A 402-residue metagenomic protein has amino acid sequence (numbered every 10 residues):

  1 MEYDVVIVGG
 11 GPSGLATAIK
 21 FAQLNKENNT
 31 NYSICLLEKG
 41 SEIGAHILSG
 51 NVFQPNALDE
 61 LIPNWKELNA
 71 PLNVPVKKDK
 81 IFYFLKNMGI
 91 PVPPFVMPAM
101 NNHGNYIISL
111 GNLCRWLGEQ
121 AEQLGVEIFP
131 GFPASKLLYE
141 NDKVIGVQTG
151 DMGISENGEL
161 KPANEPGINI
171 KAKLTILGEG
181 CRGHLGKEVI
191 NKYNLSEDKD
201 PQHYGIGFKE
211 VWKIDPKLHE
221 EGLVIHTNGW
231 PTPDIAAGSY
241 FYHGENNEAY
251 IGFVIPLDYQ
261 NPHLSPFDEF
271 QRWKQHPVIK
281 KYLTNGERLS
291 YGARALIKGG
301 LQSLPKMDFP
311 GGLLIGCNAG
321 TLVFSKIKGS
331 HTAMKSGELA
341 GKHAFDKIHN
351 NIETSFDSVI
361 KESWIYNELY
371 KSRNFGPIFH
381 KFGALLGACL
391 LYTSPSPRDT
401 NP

Functional and structural regions predicted by a protein language model:
V5-T30: N-terminal Rossmann-like FAD-binding beta1-loop-alpha1 element of flavoenzymes
L24-A45: Glycine-rich FAD pyrophosphate-binding loop
G40-K86: N-terminal FAD cofactor-binding segment of flavoenzymes
M100-E119, N261-L264: Short beta-strand to alpha-helix junction loop
L124-H276: Predominantly flavin-linked oxidoreductase catalytic cores and closely associated redox partners
R294-I315, G320: FAD-binding beta-loop-beta segment adjacent to the flavin cofactor pocket
K342-G383: Active-site-proximal substrate-binding core of FAD-dependent oxidoreductases
Y392-P402: Single conserved hydrophobic/aromatic residue that forms the stacking wall/gate of nucleotide- or nucleobase-binding
